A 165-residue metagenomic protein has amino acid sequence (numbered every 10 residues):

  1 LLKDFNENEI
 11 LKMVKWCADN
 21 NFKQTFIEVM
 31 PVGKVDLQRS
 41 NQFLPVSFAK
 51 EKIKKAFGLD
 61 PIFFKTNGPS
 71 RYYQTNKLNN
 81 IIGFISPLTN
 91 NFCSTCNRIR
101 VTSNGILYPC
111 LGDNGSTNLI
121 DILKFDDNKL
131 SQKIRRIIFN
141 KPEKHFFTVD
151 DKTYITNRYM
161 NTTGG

Functional and structural regions predicted by a protein language model:
L1-D36, E51-L59, T102-N104: Conserved C-terminal portion of the radical SAM core fold that forms the substrate/S-adenosylmethionine-binding
N6-K23, L78-N90, N161-G165: Short, electropositive alpha-helical surface patch
V32-T148: Accessory C-terminal segments flanking Radical SAM cores
I138-G165: Short flanking/linker segments adjacent to small metal-binding domains or redox-active Cys/His motifs
